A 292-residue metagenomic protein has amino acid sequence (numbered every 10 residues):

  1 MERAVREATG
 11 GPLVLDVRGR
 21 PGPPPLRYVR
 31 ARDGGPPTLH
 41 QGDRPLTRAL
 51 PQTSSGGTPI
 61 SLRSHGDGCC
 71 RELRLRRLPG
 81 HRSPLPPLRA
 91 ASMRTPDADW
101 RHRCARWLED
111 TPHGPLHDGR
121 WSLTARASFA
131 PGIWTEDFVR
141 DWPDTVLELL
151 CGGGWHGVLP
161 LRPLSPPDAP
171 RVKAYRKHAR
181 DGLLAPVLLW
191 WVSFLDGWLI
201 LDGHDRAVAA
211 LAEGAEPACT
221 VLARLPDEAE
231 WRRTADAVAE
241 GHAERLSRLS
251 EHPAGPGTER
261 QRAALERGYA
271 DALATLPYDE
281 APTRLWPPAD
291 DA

Functional and structural regions predicted by a protein language model:
A4, D16: Short, Gly/Pro- and small/polar-rich lid/capping loops
T9, V17-L201, A218: Short alpha-helix boundary/capping and kink motifs at helix termini
P167, A207, E228-W231: A generic structural micro-environment signature that highlights single residues at secondary-structure boundaries
S193-F194, V221-E228: Short beta-alpha junction loops
G197-A212: A sequence-level detector for short glycine-anchored, His/Arg-bearing signature motifs that mark catalytic or binding
E213-P217: Ligand-binding loop in jelly-roll beta-barrel domains
P226-A292: Amphipathic, charge-rich alpha-helical segments that serve as recognition/docking helices
